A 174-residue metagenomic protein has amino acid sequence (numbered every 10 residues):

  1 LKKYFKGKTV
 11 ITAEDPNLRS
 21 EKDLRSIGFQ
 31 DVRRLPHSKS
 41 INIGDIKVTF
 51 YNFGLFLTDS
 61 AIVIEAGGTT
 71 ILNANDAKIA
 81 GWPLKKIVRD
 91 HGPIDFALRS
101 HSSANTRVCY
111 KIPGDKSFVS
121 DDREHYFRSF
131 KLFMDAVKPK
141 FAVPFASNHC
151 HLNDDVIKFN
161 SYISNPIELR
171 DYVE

Functional and structural regions predicted by a protein language model:
L1, N17-S20, K39-N42, F56-T58 (+3 more regions): Active-site environment of divalent metal-dependent phosphoester hydrolases
L1-P36: Active-site HxH/HxHxD metal-binding segment of metal-dependent hydrolases
K2-K6, G67-I79, V108-V119: Short, charged N-terminal helix-start/capping segments
K3-Y4, I27, E65, D90 (+1 more regions): Alpha-helix C-cap/termination motif
K6-K8, G68, P93-I94, P139: A general structural motif
V10-T12, L72-N73, R99, P144: Structural beta-sheet core signal
R34-N105: Core dinuclear metal-dependent hydrolase active-site scaffold
G81-V173: Cap/insert and terminal regions of metallo-dependent hydrolase folds
